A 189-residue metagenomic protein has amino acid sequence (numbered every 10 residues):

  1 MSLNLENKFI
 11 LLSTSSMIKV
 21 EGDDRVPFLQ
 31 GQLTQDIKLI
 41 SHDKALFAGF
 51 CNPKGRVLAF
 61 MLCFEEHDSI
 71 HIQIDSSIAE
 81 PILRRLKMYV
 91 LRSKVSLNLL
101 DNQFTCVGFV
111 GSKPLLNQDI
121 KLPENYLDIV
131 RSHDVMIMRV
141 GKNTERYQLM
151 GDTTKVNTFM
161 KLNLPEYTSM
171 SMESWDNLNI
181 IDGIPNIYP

Functional and structural regions predicted by a protein language model:
M1-P189: Basic, glycine/lysine-rich polyanion-binding surfaces/domains
